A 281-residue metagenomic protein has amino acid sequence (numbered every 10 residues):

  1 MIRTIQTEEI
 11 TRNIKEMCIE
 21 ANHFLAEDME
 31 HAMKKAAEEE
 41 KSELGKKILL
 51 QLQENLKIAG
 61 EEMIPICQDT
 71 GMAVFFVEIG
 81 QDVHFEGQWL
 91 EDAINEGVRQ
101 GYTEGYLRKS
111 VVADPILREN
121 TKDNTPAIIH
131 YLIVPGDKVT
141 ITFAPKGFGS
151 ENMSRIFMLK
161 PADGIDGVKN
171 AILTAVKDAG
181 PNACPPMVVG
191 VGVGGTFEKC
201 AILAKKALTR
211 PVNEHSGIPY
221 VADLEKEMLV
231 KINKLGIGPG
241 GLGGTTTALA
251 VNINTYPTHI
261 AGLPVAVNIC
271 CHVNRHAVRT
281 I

Functional and structural regions predicted by a protein language model:
M1-V191, T196-I281: Non-transmembrane, aqueous-exposed alpha-helical and coiled segments at domain scale
